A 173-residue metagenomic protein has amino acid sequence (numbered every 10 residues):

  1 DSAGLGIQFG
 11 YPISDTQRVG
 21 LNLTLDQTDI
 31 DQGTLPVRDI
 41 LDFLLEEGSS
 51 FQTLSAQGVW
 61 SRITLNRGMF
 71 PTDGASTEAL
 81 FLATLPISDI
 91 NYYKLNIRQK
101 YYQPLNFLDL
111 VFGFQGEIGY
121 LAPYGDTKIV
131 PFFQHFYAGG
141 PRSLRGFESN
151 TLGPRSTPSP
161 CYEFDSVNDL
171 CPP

Functional and structural regions predicted by a protein language model:
G6, N22-P173: C-terminal outer-membrane beta-barrel translocator/porin domains of Gram-negative envelope proteins and their
